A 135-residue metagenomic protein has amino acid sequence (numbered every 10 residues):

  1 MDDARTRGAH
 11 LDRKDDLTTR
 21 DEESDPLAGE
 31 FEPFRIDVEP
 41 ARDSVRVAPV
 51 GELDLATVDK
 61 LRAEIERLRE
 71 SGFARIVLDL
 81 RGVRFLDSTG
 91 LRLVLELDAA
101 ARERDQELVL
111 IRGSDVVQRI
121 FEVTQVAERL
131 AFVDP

Functional and structural regions predicted by a protein language model:
M1-F85, L95-P135: STAS-like cytosolic regulatory interaction modules
